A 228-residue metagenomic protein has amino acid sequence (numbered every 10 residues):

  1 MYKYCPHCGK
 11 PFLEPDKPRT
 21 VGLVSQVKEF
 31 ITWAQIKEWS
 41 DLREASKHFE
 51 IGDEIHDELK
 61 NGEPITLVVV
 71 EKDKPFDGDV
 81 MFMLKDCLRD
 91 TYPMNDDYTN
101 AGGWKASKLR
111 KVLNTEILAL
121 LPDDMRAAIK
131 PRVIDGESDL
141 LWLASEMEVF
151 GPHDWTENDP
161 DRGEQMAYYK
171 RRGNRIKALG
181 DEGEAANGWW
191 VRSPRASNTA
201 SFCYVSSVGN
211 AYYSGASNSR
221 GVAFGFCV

Functional and structural regions predicted by a protein language model:
M1, F12: Cys/His-rich microdomains that often coordinate metals
Y4: The −1 position to Zn-ligating cysteines in a subset of zinc-ribbon hairpins
H7: Short, cysteine/histidine-rich loop/knuckle motifs that typically chelate Zn2+
P15-P18: N-terminal intrinsically disordered, low-complexity tails
L23-V228: Collagenous Gly-X-Y triple-helix signature in extracellular proteins
